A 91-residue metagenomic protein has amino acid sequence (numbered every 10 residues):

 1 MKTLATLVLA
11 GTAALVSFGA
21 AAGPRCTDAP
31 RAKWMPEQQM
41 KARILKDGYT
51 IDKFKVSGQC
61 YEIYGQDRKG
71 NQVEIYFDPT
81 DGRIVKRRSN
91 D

Functional and structural regions predicted by a protein language model:
M1-V8: Bacterial N-terminal signal peptides that target proteins for export
V8-L15: Bacterial N-terminal signal peptides
S17-G19: N-terminal signal peptide c-region/cleavage motif recognized by signal peptidases
T27-T50: Short, non-transmembrane alpha-helical segments in secretory-pathway proteins
I44, I63-Q66, G82: Conserved histidines in hydrophobic membrane contexts and catalytic metal-binding motifs
I51-V56: Surface-exposed patches in mature extracellular/periplasmic domains of secreted proteins
V73-V85: A short, surface-exposed beta-strand/turn
